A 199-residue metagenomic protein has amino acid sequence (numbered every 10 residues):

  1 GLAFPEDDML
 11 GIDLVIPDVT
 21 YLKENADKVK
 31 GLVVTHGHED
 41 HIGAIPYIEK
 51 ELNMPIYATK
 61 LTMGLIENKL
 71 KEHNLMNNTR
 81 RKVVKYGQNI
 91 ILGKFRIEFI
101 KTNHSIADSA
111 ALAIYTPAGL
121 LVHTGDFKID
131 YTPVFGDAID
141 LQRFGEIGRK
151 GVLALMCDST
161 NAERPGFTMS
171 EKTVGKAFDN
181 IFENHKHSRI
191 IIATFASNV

Functional and structural regions predicted by a protein language model:
G1-V33, H38-V199: His/Asp/Glu-rich metal-coordinating catalytic cores of metallo-dependent phosphodiesterases/hydrolases acting on
